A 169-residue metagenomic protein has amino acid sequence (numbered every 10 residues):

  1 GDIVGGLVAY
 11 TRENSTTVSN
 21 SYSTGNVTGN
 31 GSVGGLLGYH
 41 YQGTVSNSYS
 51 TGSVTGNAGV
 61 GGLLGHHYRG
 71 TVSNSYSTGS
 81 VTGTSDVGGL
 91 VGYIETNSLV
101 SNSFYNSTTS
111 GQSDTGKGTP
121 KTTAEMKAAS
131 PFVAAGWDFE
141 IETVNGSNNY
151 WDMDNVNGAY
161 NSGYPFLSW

Functional and structural regions predicted by a protein language model:
G1-W169: Predominantly extracellular beta-rich ligand-binding scaffolds that present long acidic/polar faces for carbohydrate
